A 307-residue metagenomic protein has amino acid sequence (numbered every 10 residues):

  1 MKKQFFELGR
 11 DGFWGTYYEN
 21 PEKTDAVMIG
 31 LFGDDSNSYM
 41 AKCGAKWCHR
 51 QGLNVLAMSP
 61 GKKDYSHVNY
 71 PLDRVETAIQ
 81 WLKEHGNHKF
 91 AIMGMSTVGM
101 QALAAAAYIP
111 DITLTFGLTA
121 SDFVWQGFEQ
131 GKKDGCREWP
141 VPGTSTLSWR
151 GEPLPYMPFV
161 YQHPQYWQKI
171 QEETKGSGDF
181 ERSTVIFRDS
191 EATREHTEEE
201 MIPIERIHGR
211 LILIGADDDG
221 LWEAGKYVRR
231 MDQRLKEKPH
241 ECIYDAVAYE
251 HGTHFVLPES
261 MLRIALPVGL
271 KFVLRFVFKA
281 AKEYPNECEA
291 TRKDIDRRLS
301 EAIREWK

Functional and structural regions predicted by a protein language model:
M1-K23, E287, T291: N-terminal cap/lid segment of alpha/beta-hydrolase-fold proteins
T24-G33: Short beta-strand element of the alpha/beta-hydrolase
Y39-M40, G220-R230, L257: Conserved alpha/beta-hydrolase "acid-adjacent" motif
Y39-M58: Short amphipathic alpha-helix adjacent to the substrate-entry channel of hydrolases
M58-A91: Catalytic nucleophile-loop/oxyanion-hole region of alpha/beta-hydrolase and closely related hydrolase-like folds
G99-P110, T115: Short glycine-enriched nucleophile-adjacent loop and the immediately C-terminal alpha-helix near the catalytic center
G117-P203: Accessory cap/linker subdomain of secreted extracellular hydrolases
I207, L213-G215: Short beta-strand/loop motif that positions the catalytic acidic residue of the alpha/beta-hydrolase fold
